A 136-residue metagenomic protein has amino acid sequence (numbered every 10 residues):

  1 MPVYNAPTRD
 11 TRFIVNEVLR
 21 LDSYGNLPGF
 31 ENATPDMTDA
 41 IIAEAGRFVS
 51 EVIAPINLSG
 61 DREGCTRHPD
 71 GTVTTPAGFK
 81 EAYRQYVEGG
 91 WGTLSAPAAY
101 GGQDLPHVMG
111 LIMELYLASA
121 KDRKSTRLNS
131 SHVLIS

Functional and structural regions predicted by a protein language model:
M1-S125: Amphipathic, small/basic residue-rich leader segments at the start of a protein or domain
L128-S136: Single conserved hydrophobic/aromatic residue that forms the stacking wall/gate of nucleotide- or nucleobase-binding
